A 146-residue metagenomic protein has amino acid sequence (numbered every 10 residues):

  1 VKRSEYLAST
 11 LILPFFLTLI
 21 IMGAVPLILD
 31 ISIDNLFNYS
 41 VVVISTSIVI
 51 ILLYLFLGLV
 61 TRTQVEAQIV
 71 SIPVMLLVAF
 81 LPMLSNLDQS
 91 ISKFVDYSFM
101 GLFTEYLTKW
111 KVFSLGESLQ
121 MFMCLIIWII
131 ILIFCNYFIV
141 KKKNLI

Functional and structural regions predicted by a protein language model:
R3, A8-R62: Alpha-helical transmembrane segments and their short interhelical loops
A8, L36-I44, Q68-I69, S118-I126: Hydrophobic alpha-helical transmembrane segments
F15, L19-G23, V70-S85, M123-L132: Hydrophobic alpha-helical transmembrane segments of multi-pass membrane transport/permease proteins
M22, P26, L55, G101 (+2 more regions): Transmembrane alpha-helix boundary and packing residues in multipass membrane permease domains and related
I31, L55, T61-G101: Transmembrane helix segments
F56, V60, L125-I146: Junction motif at the cytosolic side of a transmembrane helix
P82-I130: Terminal transmembrane helical anchor/hairpin motif
